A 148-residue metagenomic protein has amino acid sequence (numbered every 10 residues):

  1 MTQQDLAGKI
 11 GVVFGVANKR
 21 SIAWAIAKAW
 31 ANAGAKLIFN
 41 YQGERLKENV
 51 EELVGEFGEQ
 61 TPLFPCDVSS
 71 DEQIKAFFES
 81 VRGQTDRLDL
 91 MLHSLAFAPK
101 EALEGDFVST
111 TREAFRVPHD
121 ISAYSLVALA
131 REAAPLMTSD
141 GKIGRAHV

Functional and structural regions predicted by a protein language model:
Q3-F39: Canonical Rossmann dinucleotide-binding motif of NAD(H)/NADP(H)-dependent dehydrogenases/reductases, specifically
I26, V81, S125, E132-A133: Conserved alpha-helical elements of the SDR catalytic core
A35-N49: Conserved glycine-rich Rossmann-like NAD(P)H-binding loop of the short-chain dehydrogenase/reductase
V54-E72: Rossmann-fold cofactor-recognition segment
P65-C66, D86-L103, S122, R145: Rossmann-fold scaffold of SDR-type NAD(P)-dependent oxidoreductases
S69-G83: Conserved Rossmann-fold cofactor-binding substructure of NAD(P)-dependent oxidoreductases
Q84-T85, A98-A102, A128-G141: A short helix-coil junction within the Rossmann-fold of NAD(P)-dependent oxidoreductases
D89, E104-A128, D140: Catalytic Tyr-X3-Lys loop
